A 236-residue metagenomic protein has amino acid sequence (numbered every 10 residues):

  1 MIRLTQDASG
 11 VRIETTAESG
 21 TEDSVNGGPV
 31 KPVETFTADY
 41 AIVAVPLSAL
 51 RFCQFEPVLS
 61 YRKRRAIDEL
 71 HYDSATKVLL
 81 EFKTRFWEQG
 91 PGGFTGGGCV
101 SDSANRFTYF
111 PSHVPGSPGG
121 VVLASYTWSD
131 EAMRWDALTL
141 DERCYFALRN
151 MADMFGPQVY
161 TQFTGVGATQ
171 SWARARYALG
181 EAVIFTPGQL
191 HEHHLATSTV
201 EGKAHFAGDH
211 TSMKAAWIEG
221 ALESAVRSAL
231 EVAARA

Functional and structural regions predicted by a protein language model:
M1, S48, T211: Catalytic metal-binding/acid-base residues of hydrolase active sites
M1-G20: A conserved short coil-to-beta-strand element within the FAD-binding core of flavoproteins
G10, N26, A44, C53 (+2 more regions): Conserved flavin/dinucleotide-binding core of flavoenzymes
T15-S19, S24-V25, F55, K63 (+1 more regions): Lumenal/extracellular "mature" regions of secretory-pathway glycan-modifying transferases
T21-Y40: Core beta-strand elements of the Rossmann-like FAD/NAD(P) dinucleotide-binding domain in flavoenzyme oxidoreductases
Y40-R62, L79: Flavin (primarily FAD) binding-site architecture
K63-P91: Central beta-strand plus flanking loop segment that forms part of the substrate or channel wall within the catalytic
